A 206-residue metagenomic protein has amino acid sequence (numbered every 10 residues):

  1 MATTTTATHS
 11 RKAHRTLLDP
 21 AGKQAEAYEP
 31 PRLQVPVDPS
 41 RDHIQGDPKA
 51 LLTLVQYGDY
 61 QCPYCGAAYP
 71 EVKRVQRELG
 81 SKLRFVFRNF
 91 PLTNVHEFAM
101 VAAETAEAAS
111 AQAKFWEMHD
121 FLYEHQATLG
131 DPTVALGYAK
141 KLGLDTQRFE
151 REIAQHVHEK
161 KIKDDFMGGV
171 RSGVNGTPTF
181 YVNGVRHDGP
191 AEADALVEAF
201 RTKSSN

Functional and structural regions predicted by a protein language model:
M1-L33, N206: N-terminal targeting signals for export/organelle localization
T6-R15, Y57, L136-N206: C-terminal cap of thioredoxin/glutaredoxin-like
Y28-E29, P63, I153, V157: Short, surface-exposed alpha-helical recognition segments that flank or form part of ligand/macromolecule-binding
V35, G66, H156, K160: Conserved phosphate-coordination/catalytic loops
V35-L52: A short beta-strand-turn-helix
P39-H43, E71-V72, F166-G168: A generic local structural motif
H43, D47, N94-F98, T128 (+3 more regions): Alpha-helix initiation/capping motif
A50, V55-K140, D145, S172-N175 (+1 more regions): Structural alpha/beta surface segment adjacent to cysteine/selenocysteine redox centers across thiol/disulfide enzymes
